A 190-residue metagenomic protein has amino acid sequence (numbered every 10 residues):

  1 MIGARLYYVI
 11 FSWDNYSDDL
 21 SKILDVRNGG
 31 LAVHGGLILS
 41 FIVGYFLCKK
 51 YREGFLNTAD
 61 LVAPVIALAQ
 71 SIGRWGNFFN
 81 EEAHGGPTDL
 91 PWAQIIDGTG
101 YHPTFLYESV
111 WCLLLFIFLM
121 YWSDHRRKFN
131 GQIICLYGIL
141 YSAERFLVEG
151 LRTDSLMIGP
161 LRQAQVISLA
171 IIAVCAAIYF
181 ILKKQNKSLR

Functional and structural regions predicted by a protein language model:
M1-R190: A feature for loop-to-transmembrane-helix boundaries and adjacent hydrophobic helices in multi-pass integral membrane
